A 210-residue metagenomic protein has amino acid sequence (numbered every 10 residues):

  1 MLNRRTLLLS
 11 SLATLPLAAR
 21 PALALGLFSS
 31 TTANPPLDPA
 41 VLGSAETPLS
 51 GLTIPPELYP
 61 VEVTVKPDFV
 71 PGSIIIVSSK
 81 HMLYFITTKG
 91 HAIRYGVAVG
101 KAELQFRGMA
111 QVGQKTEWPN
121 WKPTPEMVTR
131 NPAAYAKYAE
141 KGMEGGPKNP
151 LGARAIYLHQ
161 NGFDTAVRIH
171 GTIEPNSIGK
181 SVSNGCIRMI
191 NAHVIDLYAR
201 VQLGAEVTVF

Functional and structural regions predicted by a protein language model:
L2-F210: N-terminal pre-domains immediately preceding structured catalytic cores
